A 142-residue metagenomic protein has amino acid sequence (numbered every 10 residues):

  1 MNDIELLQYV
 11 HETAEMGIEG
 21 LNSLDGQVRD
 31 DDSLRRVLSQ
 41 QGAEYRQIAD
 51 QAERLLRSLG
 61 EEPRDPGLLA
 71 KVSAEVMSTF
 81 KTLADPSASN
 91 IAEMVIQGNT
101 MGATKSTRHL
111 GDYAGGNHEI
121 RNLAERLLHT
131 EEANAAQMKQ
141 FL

Functional and structural regions predicted by a protein language model:
M1-D30, N90-A114: Alpha-helical bundle segments that constitute or directly flank the non-heme di-iron/ferroxidase center
N2-V10, D32-D50, A88-V95, E119-T130: Alpha-helical scaffold segments that form or flank carboxylate-/histidine-based iron centers
I18, A49, E53-L56, F80 (+2 more regions): A structural signal for well-ordered alpha-helices, especially hydrophobic packing surfaces of coiled-coils
L34-L69, M138-L142: Conserved alpha-helical segments that form or flank metal/cofactor-binding pockets of metalloenzymes
D50, R54-E93, Q97-A103: Carboxylate-rich helix-loop segments that flank metal/cofactor sites and access channels in metalloenzymes
E61-P66, G115-L123: Short, highly charge-biased, low-complexity peptide segments
